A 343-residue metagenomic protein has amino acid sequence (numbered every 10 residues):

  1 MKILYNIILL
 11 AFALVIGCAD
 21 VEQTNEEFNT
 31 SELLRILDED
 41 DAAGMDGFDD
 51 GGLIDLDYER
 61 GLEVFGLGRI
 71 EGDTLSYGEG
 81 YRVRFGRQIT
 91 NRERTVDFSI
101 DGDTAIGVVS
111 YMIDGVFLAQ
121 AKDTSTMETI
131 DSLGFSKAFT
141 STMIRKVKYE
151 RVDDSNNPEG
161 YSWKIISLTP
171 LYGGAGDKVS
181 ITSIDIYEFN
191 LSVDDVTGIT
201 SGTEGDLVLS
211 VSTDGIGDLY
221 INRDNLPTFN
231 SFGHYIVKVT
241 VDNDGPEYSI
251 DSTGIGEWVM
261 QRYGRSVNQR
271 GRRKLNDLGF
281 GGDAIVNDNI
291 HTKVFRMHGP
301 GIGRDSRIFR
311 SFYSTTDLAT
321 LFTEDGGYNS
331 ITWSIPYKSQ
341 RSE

Functional and structural regions predicted by a protein language model:
L14-G17: C-terminal motif of bacterial Sec signal peptides marking the signal peptidase cleavage site
A19-Q120, A175-V193: Acidic/polar, low-complexity intrinsically disordered N-terminal segments immediately downstream of a Sec signal
T140-M143, G281-H298: Aromatic sugar-binding surface patches on proteins that engage polysaccharides or sugar-phosphate polymers
I166-F229: Short, compositionally biased P/S/T/A/G/V-rich stretches that sit at domain boundaries
D185, D317-E343: Short beta-strand elements
Y220-G245: Contiguous beta-strand segments within globular domains
G264-V286: Solvent-exposed serine/threonine-rich low-complexity stretches and specific carbohydrate-binding patches
G299-G327: Short, aromatic- and glycine-rich surface loops/edge beta-strands on solvent-exposed regions
